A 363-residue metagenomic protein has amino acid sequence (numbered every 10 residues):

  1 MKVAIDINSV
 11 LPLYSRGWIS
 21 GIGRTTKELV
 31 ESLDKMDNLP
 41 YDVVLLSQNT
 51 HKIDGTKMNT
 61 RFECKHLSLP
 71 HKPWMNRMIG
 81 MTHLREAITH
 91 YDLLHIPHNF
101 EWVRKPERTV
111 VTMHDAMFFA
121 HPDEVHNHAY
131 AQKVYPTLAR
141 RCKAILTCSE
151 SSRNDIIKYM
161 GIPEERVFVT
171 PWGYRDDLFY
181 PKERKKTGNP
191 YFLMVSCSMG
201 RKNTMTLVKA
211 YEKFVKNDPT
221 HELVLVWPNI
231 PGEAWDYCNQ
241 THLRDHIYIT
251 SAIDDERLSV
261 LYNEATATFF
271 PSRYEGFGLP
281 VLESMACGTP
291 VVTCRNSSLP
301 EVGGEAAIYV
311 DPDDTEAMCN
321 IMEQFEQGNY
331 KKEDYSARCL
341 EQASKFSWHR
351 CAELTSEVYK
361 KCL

Functional and structural regions predicted by a protein language model:
M1-L363: Carbohydrate transferase catalytic cores enriched for Leloir-type hexosyltransferases
